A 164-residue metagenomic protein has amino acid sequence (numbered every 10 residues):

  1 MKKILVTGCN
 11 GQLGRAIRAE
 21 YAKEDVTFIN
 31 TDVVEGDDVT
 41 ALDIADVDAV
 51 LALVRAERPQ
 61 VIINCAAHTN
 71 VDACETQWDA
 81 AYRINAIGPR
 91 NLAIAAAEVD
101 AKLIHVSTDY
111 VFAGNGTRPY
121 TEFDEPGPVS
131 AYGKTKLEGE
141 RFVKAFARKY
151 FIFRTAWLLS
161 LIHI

Functional and structural regions predicted by a protein language model:
I4-E20: N-terminal Rossmann NAD(P)H-binding glycine-rich loop of SDR-like oxidoreductase domains
T7, T31, C65, L103-T108 (+2 more regions): SDR active-site strand-loop-helix element
Q12, V26-E35: Conserved glycine-rich Rossmann-like NAD(P)H-binding loop of the short-chain dehydrogenase/reductase
V33-D46: Rossmann-fold cofactor-recognition segment
I44-I84: NAD(P)H-binding glycine-rich loop region in Rossmannoid oxidoreductase-like domains and their noncatalytic homologs
T76-I104: NAD(P)-cofactor binding segment of oxidoreductase domains
R83, G88-N91, V111-F153, W157-L158: Catalytic helix-loop patch of NAD(P)-dependent Rossmann-fold dehydrogenases
I162-I164: Conserved small/polar residues in nucleotide/adenosyl-binding loops
